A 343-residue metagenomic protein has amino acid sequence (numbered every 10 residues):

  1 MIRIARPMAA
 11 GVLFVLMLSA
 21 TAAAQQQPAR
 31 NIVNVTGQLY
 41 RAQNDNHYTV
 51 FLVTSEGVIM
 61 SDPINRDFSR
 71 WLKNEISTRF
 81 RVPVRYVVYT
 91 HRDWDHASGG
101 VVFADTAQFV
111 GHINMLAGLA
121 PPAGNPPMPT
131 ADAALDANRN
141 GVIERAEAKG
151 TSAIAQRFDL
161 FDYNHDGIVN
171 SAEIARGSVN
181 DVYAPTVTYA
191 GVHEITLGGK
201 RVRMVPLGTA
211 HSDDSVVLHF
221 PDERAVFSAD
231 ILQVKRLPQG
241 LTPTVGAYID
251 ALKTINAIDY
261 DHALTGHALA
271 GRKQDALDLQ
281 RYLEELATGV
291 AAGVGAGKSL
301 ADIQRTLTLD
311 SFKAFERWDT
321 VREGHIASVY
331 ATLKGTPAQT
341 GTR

Functional and structural regions predicted by a protein language model:
A9-A20: Bacterial N-terminal signal peptides
L18, N140, K149-D159, H165-I168 (+3 more regions): Accessory terminal helices/loops
A22-Q25: Boundary at the C-terminal end of the N-terminal hydrophobic targeting segment
Q27, N34, A117, P122-L207 (+5 more regions): Metallo-beta-lactamase
R30-E75, V216-D230: Conserved beta-strand hairpin/beta-sheet module of binuclear metal-dependent hydrolase folds, prominently
Q38, L52, D62, I76 (+10 more regions): Divalent metal-coordination and catalytic microenvironments
S55-I59, D67-G111, E194, I258: Active-site metal-binding motif and surrounding structural segment of the metallo-beta-lactamase
G57-M60, I64-D67, E194, R201 (+1 more regions): Metallo-beta-lactamase
